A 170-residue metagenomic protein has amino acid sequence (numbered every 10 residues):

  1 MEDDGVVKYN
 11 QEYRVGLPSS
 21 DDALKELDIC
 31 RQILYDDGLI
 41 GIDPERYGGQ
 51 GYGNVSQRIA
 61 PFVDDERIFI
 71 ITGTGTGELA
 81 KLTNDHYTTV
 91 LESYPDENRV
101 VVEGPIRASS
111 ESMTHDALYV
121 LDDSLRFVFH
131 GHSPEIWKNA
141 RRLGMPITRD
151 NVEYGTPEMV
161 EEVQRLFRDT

Functional and structural regions predicted by a protein language model:
M1-T170: Glycine-rich flexible loops
